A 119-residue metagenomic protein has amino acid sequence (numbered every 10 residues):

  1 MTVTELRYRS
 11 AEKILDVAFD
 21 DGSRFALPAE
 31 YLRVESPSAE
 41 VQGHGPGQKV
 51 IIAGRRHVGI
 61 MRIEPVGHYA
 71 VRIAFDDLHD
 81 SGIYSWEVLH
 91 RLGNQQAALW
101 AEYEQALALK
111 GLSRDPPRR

Functional and structural regions predicted by a protein language model:
M1-R119: Motif-centric detector for short Cys/His coordination patterns
